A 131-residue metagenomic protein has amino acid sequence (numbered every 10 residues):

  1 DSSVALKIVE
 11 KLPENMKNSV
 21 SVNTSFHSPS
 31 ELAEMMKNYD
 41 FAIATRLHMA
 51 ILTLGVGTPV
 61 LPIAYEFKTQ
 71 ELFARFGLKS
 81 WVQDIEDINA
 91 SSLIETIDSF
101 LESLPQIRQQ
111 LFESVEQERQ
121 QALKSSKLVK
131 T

Functional and structural regions predicted by a protein language model:
D1-T131: Active-site anion-handling motifs in enzyme catalytic cores
